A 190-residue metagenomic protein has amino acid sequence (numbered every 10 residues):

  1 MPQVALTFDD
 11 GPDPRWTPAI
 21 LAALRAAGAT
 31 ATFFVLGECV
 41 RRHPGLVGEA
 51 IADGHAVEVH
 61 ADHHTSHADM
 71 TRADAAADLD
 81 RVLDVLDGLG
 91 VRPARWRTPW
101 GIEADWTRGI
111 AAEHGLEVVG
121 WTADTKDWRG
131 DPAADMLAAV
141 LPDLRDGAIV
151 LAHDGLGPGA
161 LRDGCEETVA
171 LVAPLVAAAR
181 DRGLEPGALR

Functional and structural regions predicted by a protein language model:
M1-S66, D74, D78-V85, V91 (+1 more regions): Active-site beta->alpha N-cap acidic-glycine motif
F8-D10, V35-E38, V59-A61, R97-W100 (+3 more regions): A cross-domain feature marking catalytic cores of carbohydrate-active enzymes and several ubiquitous metabolic/repair
A26-A27, R41, R162-R190: C-terminal domain-boundary segment and adjacent tail
T65-M70, P158-R162: A short acidic, helix-capping loop that chelates divalent metal ions and anchors anionic groups
D74-L79, P132-A138, C165-A170: Charged helix-capping and loop-helix junction motifs
R92, I102, T107-D143, L184-R190: His/Asp/Glu-enriched short active-site or ligand-binding loop at hydrolase and phosphoryl-transfer sites
